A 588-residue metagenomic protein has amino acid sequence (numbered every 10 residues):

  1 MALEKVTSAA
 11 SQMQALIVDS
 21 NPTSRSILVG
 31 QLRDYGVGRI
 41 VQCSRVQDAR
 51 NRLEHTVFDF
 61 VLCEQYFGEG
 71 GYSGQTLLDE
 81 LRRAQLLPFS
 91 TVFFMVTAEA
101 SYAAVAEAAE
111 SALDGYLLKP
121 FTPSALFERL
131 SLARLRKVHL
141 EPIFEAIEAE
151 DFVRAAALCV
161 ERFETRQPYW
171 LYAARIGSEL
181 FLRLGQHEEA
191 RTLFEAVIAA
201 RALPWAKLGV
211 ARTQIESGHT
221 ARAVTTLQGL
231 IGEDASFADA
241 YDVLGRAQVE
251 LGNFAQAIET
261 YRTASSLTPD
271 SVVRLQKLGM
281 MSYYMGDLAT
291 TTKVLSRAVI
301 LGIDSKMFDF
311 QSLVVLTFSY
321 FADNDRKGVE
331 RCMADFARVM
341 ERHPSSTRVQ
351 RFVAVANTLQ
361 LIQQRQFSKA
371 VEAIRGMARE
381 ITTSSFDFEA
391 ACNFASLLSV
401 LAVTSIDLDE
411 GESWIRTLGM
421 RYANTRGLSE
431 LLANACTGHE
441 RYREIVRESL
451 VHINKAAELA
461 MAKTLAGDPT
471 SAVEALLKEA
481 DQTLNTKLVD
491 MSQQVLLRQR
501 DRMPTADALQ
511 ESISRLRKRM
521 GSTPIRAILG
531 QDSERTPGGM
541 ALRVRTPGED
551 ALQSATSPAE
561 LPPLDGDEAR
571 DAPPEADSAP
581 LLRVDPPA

Functional and structural regions predicted by a protein language model:
A10, R134-L184: CheY-like receiver
S11-T23, L28-L32: Conserved acidic segment of CheY-like receiver
V37-R45, R52: Short hydrophobic/Thr-rich beta-strand motif most characteristic of the beta2 strand and flanking loop of CheY-like
L62-L81, F89: Conserved phosphotransfer microenvironments
L81, P88-Y102: A short, hydrophobic beta-strand element within the central beta-sheet of small alpha/beta folds
E107-D114: As written
F121-L130: C-terminal output helix
A190-A480, L496, T546: Flexible loop/N-cap segments at domain edges
